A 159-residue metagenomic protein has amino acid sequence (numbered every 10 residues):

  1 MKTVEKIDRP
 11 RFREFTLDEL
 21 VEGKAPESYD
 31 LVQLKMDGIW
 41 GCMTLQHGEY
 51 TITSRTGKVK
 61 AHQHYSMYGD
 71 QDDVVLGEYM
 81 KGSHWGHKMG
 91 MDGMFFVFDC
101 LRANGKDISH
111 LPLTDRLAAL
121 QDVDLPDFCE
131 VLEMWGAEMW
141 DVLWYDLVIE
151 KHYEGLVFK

Functional and structural regions predicted by a protein language model:
M1-D72, E78-K81, C129, M134-A137: Active-site-proximal "nucleotidyltransferase
K2, Y68-K159: Catalytic nucleotidyltransferase
